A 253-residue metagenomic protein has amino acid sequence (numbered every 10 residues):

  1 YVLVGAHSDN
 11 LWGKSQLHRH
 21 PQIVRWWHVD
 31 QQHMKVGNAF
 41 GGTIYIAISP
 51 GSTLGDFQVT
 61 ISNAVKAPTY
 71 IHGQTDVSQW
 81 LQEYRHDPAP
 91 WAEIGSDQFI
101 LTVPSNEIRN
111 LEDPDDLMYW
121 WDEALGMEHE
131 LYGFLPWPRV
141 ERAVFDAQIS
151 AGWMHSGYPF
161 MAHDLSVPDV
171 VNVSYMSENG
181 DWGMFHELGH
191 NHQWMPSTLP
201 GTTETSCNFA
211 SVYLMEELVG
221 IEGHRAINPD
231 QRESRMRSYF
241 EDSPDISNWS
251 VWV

Functional and structural regions predicted by a protein language model:
Y1-P68: Beta-strand-enriched, solvent-exposed domains that form extended recognition/catalytic surfaces
R19-V24, A67-I71, T75-Q79, D116-W121: Short linear motifs at secondary-structure transitions and domain/linker junctions
P50-D97: Exposed low-complexity, polar/acidic, P/S/T/G-rich flexible segments that act as propeptides, protease-susceptible
W80-E83, D87-V253: Catalytic cores of extracellular degradative/oxidative enzymes
